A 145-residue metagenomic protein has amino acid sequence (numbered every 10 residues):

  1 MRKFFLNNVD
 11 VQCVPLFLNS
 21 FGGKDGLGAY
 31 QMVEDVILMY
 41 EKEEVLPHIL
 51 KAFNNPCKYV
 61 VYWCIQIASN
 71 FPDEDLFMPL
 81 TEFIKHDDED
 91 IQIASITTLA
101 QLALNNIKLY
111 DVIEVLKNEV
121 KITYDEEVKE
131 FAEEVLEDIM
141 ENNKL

Functional and structural regions predicted by a protein language model:
M1-N8, N19-S20, G28-Y40, V60-D73 (+3 more regions): Structural detector for internal amphipathic alpha-helices that build alpha-solenoid repeat scaffolds
N8-F21, K42-N54, D73-K85, N105-V120 (+1 more regions): Amphipathic alpha-helical scaffolding segments comprising HEAT/armadillo-like alpha-solenoid repeats
D10, D25-G26, P56-C57, D87-D88 (+1 more regions): Short inter-helical turns and helix N-cap capping residues of alpha-solenoid HEAT/ARM repeat scaffolds
